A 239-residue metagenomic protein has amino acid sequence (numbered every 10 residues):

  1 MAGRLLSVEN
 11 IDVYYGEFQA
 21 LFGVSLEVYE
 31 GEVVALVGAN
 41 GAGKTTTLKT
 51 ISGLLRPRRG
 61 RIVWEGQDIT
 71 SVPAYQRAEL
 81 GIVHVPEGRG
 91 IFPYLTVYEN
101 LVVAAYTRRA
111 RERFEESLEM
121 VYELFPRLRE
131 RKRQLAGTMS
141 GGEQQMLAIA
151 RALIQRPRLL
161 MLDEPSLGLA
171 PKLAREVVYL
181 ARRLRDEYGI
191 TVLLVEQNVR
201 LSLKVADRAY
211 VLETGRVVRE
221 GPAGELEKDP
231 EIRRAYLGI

Functional and structural regions predicted by a protein language model:
G16, V72, V97-E116, L124-R129 (+2 more regions): ABC-type ATPase nucleotide-binding domains, specifically the catalytic core motifs of the NBD
V37-A39: The feature captures the beta-strand-to-loop junction immediately N-terminal to the Walker
S52: Helix-to-loop junction immediately C-terminal to a conserved catalytic motif
G60-Q67, L80, R113-L118: Conserved ABC transporter NBD signature motif
A152-L153: ABC ATPase C-loop
R156: Conserved catalytic motifs of ABC-family nucleotide-binding domains
R175-G189: Helical segment within the ABC ATPase nucleotide-binding domain
